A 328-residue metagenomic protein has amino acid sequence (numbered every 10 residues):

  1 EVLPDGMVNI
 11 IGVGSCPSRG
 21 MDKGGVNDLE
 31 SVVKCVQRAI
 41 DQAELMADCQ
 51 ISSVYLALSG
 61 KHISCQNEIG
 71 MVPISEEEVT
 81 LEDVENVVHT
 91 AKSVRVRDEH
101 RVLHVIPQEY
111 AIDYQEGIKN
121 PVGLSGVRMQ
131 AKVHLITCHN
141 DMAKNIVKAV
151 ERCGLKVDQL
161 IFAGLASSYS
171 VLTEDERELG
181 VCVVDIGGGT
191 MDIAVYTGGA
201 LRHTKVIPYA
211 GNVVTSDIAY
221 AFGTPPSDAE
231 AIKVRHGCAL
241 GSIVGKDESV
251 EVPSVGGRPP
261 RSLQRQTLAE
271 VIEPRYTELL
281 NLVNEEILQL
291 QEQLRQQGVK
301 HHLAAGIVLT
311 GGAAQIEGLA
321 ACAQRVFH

Functional and structural regions predicted by a protein language model:
E1, L58-S59, V183-T190, Y196-G199 (+2 more regions): A short acidic Gly-Thr/Ser loop motif
V2-V183, A200-L201, F222-V271, L290-Q293 (+2 more regions): Nucleotide/phosphate-binding catalytic cleft detector across ATP-hydrolyzing and phosphate-transferring enzymes
L56, V150, D185, I218 (+2 more regions): Residue-level signature of catalytic and energy-coupling elements of molecular machines, predominantly ATP/GTP-dependent
T190, D247, L282-V283, H302-G306 (+1 more regions): Active-site lining segments that contact anionic ligands and/or coordinate catalytic metals
R202-H203, N212, S216-D217, Q264-A269 (+1 more regions): Short beta-alpha connecting loops at secondary-structure transitions that line or flank enzyme active sites
P208-A229: A conserved active-site cap/scaffold subdomain adjacent to cofactor or substrate pockets
S216, E270, P274-N281, E285 (+3 more regions): Feature representing long, continuous alpha-helical segments
A305-H328: Nucleotide-binding motor/catalytic cores of P-loop/tubulin-like NTPases across gene-expression machines
